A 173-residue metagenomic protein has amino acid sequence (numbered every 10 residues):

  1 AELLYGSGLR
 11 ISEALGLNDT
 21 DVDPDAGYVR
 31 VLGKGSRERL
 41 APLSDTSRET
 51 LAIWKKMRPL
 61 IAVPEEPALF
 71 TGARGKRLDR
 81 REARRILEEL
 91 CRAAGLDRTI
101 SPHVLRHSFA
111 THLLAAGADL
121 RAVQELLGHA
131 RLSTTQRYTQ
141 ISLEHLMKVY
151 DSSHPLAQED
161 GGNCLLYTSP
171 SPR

Functional and structural regions predicted by a protein language model:
E2, G6, E89, R106-A130 (+1 more regions): C-terminal catalytic core of tyrosine-transesterase DNA break-rejoin enzymes
L4-A26, R81, R121: Short, charged phosphate-coordinating catalytic segments
D19, S44-R48, A83, H107 (+1 more regions): ATP/adenylate-binding site constellation spanning eukaryotic-like Ser/Thr protein kinases, ABC-transporter
V22-P24, D79, D97-T99, A118-T139 (+2 more regions): Short, polar N-cap/turn motifs at the start of nucleic acid-interacting alpha helices
P24-Y28, L32-R74, I86-A94, Q158 (+1 more regions): Basic, alpha-helical nucleic-acid-contacting "clamp/cap" segments
L40, R77-R81, T99-S101: N-terminal core-binding DNA-recognition domain of tyrosine site-specific recombinases/integrases
S152-L156: Short, basic, alpha-helical segments at the C-terminal edge of helix-turn-helix-like DNA-binding modules
Y167-R173: Conserved small/polar residues in nucleotide/adenosyl-binding loops
